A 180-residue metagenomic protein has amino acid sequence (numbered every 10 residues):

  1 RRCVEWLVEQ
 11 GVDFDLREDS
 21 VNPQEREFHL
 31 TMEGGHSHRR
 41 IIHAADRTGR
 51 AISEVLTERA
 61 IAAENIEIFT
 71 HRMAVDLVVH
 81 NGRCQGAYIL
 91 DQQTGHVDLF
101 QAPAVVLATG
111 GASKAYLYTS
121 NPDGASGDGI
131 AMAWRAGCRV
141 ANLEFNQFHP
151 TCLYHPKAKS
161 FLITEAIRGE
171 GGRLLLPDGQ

Functional and structural regions predicted by a protein language model:
R1, H38, V79-N81: Glycine-rich flavin
R1-V4, Q10-V12, V55, M73: N-terminal beta-alpha lobe that positions the nucleotide/phosphoryl donor in ATP/NTP-coupled carboxylate activation
V4-Q24, E67, R139-N142: A short alpha-helix-loop-beta-strand transition element characteristic of N-terminal alpha/beta dinucleotide-binding
W6-G11, H38-R39, G86-Y88, L162-I163: Short, charged low-complexity intrinsically disordered segments located at boundaries of structured domains
D15-G49: Terminal amphipathic helices with adjacent charged low-complexity linkers/tails
L16, A45-Q180: Residues forming the flavin
